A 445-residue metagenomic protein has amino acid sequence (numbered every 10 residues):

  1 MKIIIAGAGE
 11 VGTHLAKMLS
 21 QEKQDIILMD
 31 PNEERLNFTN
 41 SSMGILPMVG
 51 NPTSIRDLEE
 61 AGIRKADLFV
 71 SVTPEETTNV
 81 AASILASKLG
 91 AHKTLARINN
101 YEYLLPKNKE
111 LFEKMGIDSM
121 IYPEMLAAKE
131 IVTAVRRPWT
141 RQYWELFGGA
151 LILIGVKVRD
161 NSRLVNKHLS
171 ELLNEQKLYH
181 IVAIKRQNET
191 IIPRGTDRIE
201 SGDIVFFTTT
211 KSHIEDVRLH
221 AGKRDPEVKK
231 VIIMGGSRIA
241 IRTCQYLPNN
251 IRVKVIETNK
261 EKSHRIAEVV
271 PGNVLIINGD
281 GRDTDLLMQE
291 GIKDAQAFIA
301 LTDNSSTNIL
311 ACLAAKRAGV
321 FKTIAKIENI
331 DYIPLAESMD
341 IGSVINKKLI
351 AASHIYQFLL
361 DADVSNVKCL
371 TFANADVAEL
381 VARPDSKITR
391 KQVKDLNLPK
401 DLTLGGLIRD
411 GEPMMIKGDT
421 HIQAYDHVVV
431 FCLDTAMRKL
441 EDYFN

Functional and structural regions predicted by a protein language model:
M1-N445: Cytosolic regulatory regions of ion transport systems
